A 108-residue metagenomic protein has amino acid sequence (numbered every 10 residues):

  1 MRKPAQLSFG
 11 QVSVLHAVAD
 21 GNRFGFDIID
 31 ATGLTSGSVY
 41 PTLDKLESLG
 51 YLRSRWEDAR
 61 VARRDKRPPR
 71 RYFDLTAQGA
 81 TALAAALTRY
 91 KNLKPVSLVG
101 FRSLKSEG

Functional and structural regions predicted by a protein language model:
R2-Y40: N-terminal helix-turn-helix DNA-binding core of bacterial DNA-binding proteins
Q6, D65-P69: A generic structural micro-feature
A31, F73-L75: Short beta-strand element of the conserved SAM-dependent methyltransferase core
V39-L49: Basic amphipathic alpha-helical segments that dock to polyanions
L49-K66, D74: Beta-hairpin "wing" of winged helix-turn-helix
Q78-G108: Amphipathic alpha-helical dimerization/coiled-coil segments that flank or bridge DNA-binding/regulatory modules
